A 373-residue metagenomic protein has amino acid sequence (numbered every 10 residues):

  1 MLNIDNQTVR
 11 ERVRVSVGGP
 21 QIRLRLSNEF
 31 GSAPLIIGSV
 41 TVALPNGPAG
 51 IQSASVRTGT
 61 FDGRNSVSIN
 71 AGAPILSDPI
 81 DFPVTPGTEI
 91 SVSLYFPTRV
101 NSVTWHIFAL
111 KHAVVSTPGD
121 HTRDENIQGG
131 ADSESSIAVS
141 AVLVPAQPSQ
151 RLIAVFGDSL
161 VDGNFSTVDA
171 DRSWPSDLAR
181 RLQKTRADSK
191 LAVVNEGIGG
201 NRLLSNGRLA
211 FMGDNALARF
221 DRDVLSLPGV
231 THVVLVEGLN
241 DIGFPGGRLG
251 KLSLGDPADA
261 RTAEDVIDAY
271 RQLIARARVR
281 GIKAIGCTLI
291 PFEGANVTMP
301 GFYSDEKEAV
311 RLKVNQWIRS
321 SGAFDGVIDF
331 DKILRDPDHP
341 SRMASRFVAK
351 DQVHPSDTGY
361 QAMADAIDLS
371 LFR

Functional and structural regions predicted by a protein language model:
M1-F156, V161-A170, R186-A187: N-terminal secretory targeting modules
T98-R99, S159-G163, I198-L203, L239-G243 (+3 more regions): Solvent-exposed loop/turn segments at secondary-structure junctions within structured extracellular/periplasmic domains
S140-S149, A170-T185, F211-V230, L273-A275: Short amphipathic alpha-helices and their capping/turn segments at secondary-structure boundaries
L152-G157, V161, L191-G197, T231-E237 (+4 more regions): Structural recognition of the beta-strand scaffold that forms the well-ordered cores of secreted hydrolase catalytic
S166, I198, R202-E264: Oxyanion-hole/transition-state-stabilizing segment in secreted/luminal serine hydrolases and related acyltransferases
G213, K251, L289-R373: Catalytic His-Asp segment of secreted/periplasmic serine-dependent ester chemistry enzymes
R219-R222, D265-A275, V279, K313-W317: Alpha-helical scaffolding segments of alpha/beta enzyme cores, especially the outer helices of TIM-barrel or partial
V236-D241, Y270-R311: Active-site segments of SGNH/GDSL-like serine hydrolases that catalyze O-acetyl group transfer/hydrolysis on lipids
